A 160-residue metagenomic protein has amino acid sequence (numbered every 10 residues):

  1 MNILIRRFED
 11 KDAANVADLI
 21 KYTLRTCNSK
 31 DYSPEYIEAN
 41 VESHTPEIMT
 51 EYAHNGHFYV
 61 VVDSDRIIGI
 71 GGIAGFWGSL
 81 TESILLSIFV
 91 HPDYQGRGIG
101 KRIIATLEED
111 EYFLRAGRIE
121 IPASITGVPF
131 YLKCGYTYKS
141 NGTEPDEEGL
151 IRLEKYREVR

Functional and structural regions predicted by a protein language model:
M1-A14, E158-R160: Conserved N-terminal entry element of GNAT/NAT acetyltransferase domains
R7-K11, K21-D93, I104-A105, L114 (+1 more regions): Acetyl-CoA-dependent GNAT
V16, I20: Hydrophobic "lid"/C-terminal helical patch of Rossmann-like NAD(P)-dependent dehydrogenase/epimerase domains
G98: Conserved G/P- and acidic residue-centered "switch" motifs that form tight phosphate/ATP-binding loops in soluble
K101: Residues forming the Rossmann-fold NAD(P)(H) cofactor-binding site
E111: Hydrophobic pocket-lining residues that define ligand/cofactor binding sites across diverse proteins
R115-P129, C134, S140-R160: C-terminal "cap" of GNAT-fold acetyltransferases
